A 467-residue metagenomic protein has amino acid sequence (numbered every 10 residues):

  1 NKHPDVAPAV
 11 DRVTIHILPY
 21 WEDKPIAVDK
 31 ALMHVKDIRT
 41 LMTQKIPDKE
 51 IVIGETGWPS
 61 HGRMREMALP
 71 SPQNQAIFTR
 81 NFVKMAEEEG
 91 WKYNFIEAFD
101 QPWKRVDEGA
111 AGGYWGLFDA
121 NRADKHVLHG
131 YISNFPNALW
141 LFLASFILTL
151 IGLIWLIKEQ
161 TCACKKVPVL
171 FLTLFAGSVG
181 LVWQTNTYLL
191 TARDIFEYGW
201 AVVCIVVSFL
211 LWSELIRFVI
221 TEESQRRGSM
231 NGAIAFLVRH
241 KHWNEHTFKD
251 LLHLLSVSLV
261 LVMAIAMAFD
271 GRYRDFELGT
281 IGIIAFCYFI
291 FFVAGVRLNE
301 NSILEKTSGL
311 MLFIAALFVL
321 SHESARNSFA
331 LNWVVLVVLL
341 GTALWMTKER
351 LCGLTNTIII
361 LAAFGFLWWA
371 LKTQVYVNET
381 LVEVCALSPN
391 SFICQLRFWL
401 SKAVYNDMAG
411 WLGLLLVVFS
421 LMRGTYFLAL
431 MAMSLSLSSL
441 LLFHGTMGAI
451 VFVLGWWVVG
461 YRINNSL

Functional and structural regions predicted by a protein language model:
K2-M33, P59, W115: Aromatic- and acid-rich polysaccharide-binding/catalytic face of secreted or lumenal carbohydrate-active enzymes
V13, I53-E55, Y93: Conserved, mostly hydrophobic/aromatic
W21-G62, R274-G279: Glycoside hydrolase catalytic-domain groove-lining segments
E50, P59, E66-H129: Substrate-binding cleft of secreted/luminal carbohydrate-active enzymes
P136-Q160, V206, A409-F419: Selective detector of the "anchor" transmembrane alpha-helix that sits immediately C-terminal
C162-G353, G424-L454: Alpha-helical transmembrane segments of integral membrane proteins
T355-V375: N-terminal signal-anchor transmembrane alpha helix
V375-Y405: Extracytosolic (periplasmic/ER-lumenal) interhelical loops and adjacent juxtamembrane/interface segments of multi-pass
